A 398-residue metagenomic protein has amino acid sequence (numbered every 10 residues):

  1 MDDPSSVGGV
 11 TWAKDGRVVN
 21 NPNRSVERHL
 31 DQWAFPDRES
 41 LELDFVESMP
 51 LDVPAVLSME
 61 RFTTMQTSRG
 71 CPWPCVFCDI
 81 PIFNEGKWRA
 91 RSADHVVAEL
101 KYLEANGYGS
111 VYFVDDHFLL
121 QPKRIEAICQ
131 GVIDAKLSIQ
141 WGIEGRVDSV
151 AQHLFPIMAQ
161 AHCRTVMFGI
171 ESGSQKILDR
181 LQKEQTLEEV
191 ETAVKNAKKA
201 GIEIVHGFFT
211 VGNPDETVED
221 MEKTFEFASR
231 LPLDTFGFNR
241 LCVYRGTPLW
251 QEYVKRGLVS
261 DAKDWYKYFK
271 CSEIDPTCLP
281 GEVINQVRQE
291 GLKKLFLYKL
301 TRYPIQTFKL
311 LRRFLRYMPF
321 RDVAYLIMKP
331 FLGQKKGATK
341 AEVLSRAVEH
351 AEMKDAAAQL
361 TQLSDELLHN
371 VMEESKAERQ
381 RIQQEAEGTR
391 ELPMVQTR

Functional and structural regions predicted by a protein language model:
M1-H29, R240-C242, G246: Glycine-rich beta-alpha loop elements in corrinoid/cobalamin-binding modules across cobalamin-dependent enzymes
M1-S6, E226-L233: Basic phosphate/pyrophosphate-binding loop/patch that engages nucleotide-derived ligands
V19, V205-H206, T235-N239: Acidic/polar loop patches that form or flank catalytic/metal-binding clefts of enzymes that bind anionic ligands
R24-F45, W250-K270: Mobile, glycine-enriched helix-loop/loop "lid" segments at the mouths of ligand-binding/catalytic clefts that gate
D37-N213, D220-E226: Radical SAM [4Fe-4S] cluster-binding motif and immediate context
V53, P248-Q251, D261-R398: Radical SAM enzyme core and accessory elements
W73, K123, K176, R180-L181 (+4 more regions): Flexible glycine/acidic-rich beta-alpha junction loops that bind and position SAM and/or redox cofactors in anaerobic
